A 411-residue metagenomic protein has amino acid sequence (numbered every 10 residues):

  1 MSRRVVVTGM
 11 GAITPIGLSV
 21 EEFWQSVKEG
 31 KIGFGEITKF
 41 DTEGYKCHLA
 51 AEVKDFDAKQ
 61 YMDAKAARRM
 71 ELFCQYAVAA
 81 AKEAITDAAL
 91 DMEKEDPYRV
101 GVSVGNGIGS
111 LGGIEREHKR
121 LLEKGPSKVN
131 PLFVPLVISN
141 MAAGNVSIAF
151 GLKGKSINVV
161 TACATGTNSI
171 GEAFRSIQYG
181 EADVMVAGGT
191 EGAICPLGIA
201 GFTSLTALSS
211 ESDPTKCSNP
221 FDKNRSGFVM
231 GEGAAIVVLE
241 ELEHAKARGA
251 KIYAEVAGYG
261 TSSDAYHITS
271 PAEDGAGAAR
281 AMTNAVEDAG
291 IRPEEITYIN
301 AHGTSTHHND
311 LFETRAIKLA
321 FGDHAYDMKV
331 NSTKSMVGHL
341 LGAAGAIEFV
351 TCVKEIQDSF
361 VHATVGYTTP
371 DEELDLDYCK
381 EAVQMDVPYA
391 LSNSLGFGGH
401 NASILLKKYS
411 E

Functional and structural regions predicted by a protein language model:
M1-A66, E243-Y253, V350-T364, K407-E411: ACP-dependent fatty acid/polyketide chain-elongation machinery
R4-T8, G35, D213-A289, Y298 (+1 more regions): Condensing-enzyme catalytic core mediating Claisen C-C bond formation in acyl metabolism
V7, K28-T161, T190-I199, E295-N309 (+1 more regions): Conserved beta-ketoacyl condensing-enzyme motif
E21-S26, G112-P126, S176-Y179, I199-S212 (+3 more regions): A glycine- and small-aliphatic-rich helix-loop capping segment at beta-alpha/alpha-beta transitions that lines
A77-L90, S139-A143, S147-E191, V229-A250 (+2 more regions): Active-site-proximal alpha-helical scaffold in enzymes
A84-D96, A149, A245-G249, M282-Y298 (+1 more regions): Phosphate/pyrophosphate-binding loops at sites that engage ATP/ADP/AMP, CoA/4′-phosphopantetheine, polyphosphate
E123-N130, G171, R175, E191-A247 (+2 more regions): Glycine-/small-residue-rich "gating" segment that lines the acyl/pantetheine channel and substrate pocket
E181-S226, Y259-E273, G303-D310, D327-L376: Acyl-CoA/ACP chain-elongation machinery
